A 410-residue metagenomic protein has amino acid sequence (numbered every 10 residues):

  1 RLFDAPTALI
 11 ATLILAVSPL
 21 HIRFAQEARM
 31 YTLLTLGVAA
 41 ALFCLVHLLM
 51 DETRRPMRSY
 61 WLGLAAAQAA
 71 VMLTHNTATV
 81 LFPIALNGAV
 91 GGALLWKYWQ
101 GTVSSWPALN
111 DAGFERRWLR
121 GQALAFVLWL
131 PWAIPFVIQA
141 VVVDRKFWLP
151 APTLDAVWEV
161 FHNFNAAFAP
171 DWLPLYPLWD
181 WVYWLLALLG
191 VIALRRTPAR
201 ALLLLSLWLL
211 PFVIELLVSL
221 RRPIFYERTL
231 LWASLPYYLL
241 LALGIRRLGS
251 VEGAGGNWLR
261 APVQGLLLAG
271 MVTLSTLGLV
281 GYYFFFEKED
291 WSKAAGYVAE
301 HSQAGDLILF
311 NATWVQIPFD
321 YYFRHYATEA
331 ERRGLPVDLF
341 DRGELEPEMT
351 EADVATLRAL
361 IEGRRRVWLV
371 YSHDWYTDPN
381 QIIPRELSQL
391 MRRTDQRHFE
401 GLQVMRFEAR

Functional and structural regions predicted by a protein language model:
R1-R410: Terminal, non-globular segments
